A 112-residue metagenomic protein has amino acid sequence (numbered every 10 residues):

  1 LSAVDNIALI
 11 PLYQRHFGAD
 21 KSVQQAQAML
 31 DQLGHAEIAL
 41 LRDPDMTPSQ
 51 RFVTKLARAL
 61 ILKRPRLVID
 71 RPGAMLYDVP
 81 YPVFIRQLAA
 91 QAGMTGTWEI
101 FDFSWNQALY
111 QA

Functional and structural regions predicted by a protein language model:
L1-S2, F17, L41: Short beta-to-alpha loop/turn elements within the nucleotide-binding domains of ABC transporters
D5-K21, Q32: ABC-type ATPase nucleotide-binding domains, specifically the catalytic core motifs of the NBD
I10-Y13, V68-R71, F101: Conserved beta-strand segments of the P-loop GTPase G domain that flank and frequently precede/overlap
K21-I38: Conserved ABC ATPase "signature" region
R42-Q50: Conserved ABC ATPase signature
M46, L60-I61: ABC ATPase signature
L56: Hydrophobic anchor residue at the start of the ABC signature
K63-R66, A74-Y110: Conserved catalytic loops of ABC-family nucleotide-binding domains
